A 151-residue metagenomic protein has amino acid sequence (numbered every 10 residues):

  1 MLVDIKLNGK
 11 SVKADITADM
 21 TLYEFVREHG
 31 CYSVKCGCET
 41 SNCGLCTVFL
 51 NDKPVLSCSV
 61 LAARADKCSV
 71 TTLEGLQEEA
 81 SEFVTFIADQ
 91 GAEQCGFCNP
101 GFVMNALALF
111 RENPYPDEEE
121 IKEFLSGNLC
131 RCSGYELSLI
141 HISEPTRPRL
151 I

Functional and structural regions predicted by a protein language model:
M1-S143: Signature of N-terminal electron-transfer/Fe-S-associated modules in redox systems
E144-R147, I151: Positively charged, low-complexity/disordered segments
